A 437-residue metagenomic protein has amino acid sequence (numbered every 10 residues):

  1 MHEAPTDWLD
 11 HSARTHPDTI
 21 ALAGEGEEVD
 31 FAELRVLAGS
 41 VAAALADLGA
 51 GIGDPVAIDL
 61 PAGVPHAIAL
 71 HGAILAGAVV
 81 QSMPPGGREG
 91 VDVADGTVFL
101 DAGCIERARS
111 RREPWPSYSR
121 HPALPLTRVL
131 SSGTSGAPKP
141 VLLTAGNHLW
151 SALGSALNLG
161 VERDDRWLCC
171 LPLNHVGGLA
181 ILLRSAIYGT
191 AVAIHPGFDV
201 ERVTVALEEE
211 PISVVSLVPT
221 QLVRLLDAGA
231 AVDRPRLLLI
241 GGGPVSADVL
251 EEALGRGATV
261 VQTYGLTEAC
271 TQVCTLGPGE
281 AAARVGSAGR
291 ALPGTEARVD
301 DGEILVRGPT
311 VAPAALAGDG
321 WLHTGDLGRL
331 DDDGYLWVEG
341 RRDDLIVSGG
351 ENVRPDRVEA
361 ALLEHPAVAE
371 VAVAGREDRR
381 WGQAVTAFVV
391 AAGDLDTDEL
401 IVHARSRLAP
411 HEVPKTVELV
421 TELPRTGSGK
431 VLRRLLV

Functional and structural regions predicted by a protein language model:
M1-T6, D10, D18-G49, A57 (+2 more regions): Conserved AMP-binding/adenylate-forming core of the ANL superfamily
H2-P5, P17-D18, E113-L130, A137 (+2 more regions): Conserved pre-ATP/AMP-binding loop-to-beta segment of ANL
E27-V29, A43-G87, P172, N352: Conserved AMP-binding/adenylate-forming
D30-A32, L126-L153: Conserved AMP-binding A3 loop
L149-R166, N174-V214: Conserved AMP-binding/adenylation subdomain of ANL enzymes
I212-L217, L225-A283, E296: Gly/Ser/Thr-rich phosphate-binding loop
C274, S287-G294, R298-H323, R329 (+2 more regions): Conserved ATP/PPi-binding loop(s) of AMP-dependent carboxylate-activating enzymes
G308, L327-E412, E422, V431 (+1 more regions): AMP-binding/adenylate-forming catalytic core of the ANL superfamily
